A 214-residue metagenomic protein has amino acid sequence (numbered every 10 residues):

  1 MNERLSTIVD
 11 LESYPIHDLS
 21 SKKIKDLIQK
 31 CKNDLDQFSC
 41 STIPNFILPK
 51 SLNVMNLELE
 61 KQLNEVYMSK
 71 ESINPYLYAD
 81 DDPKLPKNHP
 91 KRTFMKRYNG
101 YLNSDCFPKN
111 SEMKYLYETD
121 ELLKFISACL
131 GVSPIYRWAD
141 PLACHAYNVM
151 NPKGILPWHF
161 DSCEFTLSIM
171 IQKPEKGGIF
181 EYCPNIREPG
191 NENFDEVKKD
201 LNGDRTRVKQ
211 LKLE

Functional and structural regions predicted by a protein language model:
M1-Q37: Fe(II)/2-oxoglutarate
C31, S39, V54-N56: A structural signal for short hydrophobic/aromatic patches embedded in well-ordered alpha helices
S41-I47: Short amphipathic
I47-K50, V54-V66, K84-D140: Signature of the catalytic double-stranded beta-helix
K61-D82, C183: Short, solvent-exposed beta-strand-terminating loops
Y78-K87, F165-T166: Long, compositionally biased
C106-K114, E121-E214: Catalytic core of non-heme Fe(II) oxygenases with the double-stranded beta-helix
